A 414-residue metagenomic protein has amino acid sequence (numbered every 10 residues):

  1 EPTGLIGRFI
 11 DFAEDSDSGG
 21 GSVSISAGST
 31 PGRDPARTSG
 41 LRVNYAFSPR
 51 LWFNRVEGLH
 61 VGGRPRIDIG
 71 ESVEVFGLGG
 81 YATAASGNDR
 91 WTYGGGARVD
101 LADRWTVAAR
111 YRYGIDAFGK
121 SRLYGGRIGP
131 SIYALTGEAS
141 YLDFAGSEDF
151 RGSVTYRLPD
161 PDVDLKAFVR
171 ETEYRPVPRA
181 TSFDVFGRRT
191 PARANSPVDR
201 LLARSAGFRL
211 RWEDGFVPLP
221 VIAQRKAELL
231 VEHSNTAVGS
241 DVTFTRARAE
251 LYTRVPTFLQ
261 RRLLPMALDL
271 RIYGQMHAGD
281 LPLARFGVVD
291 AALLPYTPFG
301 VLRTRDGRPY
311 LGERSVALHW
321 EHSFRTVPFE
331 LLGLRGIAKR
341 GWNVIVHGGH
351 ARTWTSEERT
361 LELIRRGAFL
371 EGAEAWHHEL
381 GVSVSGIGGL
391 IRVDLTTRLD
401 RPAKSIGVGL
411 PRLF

Functional and structural regions predicted by a protein language model:
E1-A82, S140, R157-F168, R175-A223 (+6 more regions): Outer-membrane beta-barrel initiation region
S29-R33, P49-L51, T106-S153, F186-H347 (+1 more regions): C-terminal outer-membrane beta-barrel translocator/porin domains of Gram-negative envelope proteins and their
R42-F53, R64, I69-A97, V107-A109 (+6 more regions): Transmembrane beta-strand segments that form the barrel wall of outer-membrane beta-barrel proteins
G70-S72, D100-R104, P159-P161, G215-V217 (+5 more regions): Outer-membrane beta-barrel channels and translocator barrels
G80-Y81, S86-G87, Y93, Y111-G119 (+7 more regions): Outer-membrane beta-barrel domain signature
R90-Y111, A117, L410-F414: Long amphipathic alpha-helical scaffold regions
R98-D103, E250-T253, Q275, R401-F414: C-terminal, active-site-flanking charged/polar segments
F208, L318, V382-G386, A403-F414: Outer-membrane beta-barrel "beta-signal"
